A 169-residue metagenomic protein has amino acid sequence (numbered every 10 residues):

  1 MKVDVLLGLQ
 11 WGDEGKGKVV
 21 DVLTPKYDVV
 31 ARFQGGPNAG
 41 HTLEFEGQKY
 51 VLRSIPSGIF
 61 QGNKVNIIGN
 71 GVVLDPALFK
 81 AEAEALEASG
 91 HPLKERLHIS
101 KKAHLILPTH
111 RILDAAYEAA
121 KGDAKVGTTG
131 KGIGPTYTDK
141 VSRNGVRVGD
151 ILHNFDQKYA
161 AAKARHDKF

Functional and structural regions predicted by a protein language model:
M1-F169: Non-transmembrane, aqueous-exposed alpha-helical and coiled segments at domain scale
